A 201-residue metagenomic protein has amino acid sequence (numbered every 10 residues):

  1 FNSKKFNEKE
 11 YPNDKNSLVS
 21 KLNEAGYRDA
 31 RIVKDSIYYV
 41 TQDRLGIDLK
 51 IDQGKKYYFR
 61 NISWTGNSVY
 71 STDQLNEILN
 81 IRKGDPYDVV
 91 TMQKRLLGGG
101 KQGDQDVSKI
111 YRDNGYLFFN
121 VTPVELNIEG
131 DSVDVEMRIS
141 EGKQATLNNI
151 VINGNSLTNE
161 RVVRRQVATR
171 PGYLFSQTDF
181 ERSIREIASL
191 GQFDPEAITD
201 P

Functional and structural regions predicted by a protein language model:
F1-L190, D194-P201: Interaction-mediating elements
